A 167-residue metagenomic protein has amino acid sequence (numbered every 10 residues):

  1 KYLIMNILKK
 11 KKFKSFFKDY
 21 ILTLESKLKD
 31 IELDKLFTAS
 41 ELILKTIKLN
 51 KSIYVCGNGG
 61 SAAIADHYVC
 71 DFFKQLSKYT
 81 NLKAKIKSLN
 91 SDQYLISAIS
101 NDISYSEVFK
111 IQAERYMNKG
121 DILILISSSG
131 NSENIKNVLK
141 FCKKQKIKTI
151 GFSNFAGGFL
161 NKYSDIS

Functional and structural regions predicted by a protein language model:
K1-I7, D34, K45: Asparagine-rich low-complexity intrinsically disordered tracts
I4-I31: Generic N-terminal amphipathic, Lys/Arg-enriched alpha-helix
F17, L36-A39, A65: Hydrophobic packing residues in well-ordered alpha-helices of helical domains and bundles
K29-L49: A short, well-structured juxtamembrane/interface segment
L49-N50, Y163: Structured helix-beta-strand junction loops
S52-C56: Short glycine-rich phosphate-binding loop at a beta-alpha junction
S61-S167: Glycine-rich phosphate-binding loops that contact phosphosugars or nucleotide phosphates
